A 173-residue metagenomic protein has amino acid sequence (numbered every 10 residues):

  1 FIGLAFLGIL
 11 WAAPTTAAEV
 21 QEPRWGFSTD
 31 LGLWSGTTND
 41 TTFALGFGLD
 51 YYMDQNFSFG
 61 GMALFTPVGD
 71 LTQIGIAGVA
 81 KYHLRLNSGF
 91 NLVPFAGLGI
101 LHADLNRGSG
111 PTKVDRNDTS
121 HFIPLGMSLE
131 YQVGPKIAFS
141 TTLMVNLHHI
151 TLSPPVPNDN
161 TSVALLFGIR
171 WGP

Functional and structural regions predicted by a protein language model:
F1-P23, P173: Cleavable N-terminal export/targeting peptides
E19-S35, P94, V163: Transmembrane beta-strand segments of Gram-negative outer membrane beta-barrel proteins
E22, D40-F43, Q73-G75, S120-F122 (+1 more regions): Membrane-spanning beta-strands of outer-membrane beta-barrel proteins
G26-Q55: N-terminal targeting signals for Sec/Tat export/insertion, comprising classic cleavable signal peptides
T29-L33, G108-K113, H148-T151: Extracytoplasmic loops and strand-loop junctions of Gram-negative outer membrane beta-barrel proteins
W34-F43, F65-I74, S88, L152-P157: Solvent-exposed loop/turn segments connecting transmembrane beta-strands in outer-membrane beta-barrel proteins
G48-F139, L166-P173: Gram-negative (and chloroplast) outer-membrane scaffold detector with strong preference for beta-barrel transmembrane
T142-M144: Internal, hydrophobic beta-strand segments that form the core of beta-sheet-rich folds
